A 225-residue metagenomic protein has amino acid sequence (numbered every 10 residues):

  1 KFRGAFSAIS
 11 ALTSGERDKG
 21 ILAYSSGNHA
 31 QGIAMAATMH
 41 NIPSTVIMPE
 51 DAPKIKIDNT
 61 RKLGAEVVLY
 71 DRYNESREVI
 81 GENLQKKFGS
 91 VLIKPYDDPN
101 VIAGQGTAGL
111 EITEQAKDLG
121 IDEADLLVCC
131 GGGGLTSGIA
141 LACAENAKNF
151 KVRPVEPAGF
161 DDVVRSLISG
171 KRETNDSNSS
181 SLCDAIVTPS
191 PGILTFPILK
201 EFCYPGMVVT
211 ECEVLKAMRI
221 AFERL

Functional and structural regions predicted by a protein language model:
F2-L225: PLP-dependent amino-acid enzyme catalytic core
